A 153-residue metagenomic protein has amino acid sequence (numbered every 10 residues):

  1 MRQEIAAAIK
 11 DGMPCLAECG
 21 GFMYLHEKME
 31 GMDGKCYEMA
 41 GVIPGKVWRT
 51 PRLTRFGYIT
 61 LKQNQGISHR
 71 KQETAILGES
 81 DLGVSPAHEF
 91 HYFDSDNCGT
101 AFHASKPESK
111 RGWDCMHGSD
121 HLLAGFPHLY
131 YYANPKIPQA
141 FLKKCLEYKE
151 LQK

Functional and structural regions predicted by a protein language model:
M1-H69: Cysteine-nucleophile active-site neighborhood
W48-K153: Amide-donor transfer/coupling interface in amidating biosynthetic enzymes
